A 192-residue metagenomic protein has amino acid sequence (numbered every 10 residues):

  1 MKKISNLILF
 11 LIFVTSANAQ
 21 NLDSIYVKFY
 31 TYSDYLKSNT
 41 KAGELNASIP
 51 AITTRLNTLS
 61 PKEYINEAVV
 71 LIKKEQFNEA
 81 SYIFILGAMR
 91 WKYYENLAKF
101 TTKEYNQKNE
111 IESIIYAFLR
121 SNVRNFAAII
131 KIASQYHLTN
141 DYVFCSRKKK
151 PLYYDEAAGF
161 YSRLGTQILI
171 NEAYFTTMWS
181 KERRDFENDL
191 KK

Functional and structural regions predicted by a protein language model:
M1-L22: Bacterial Sec-dependent N-terminal signal peptides
Q20-R55, F100-K192: Long, low-complexity, acidic Ser/Pro- and Gly-enriched intrinsically disordered regions in large eukaryotic
L59, Y93-Y94: Short coil loop/turn residues that delineate tetratricopeptide repeat
I72-K73: Hydrophobic/aromatic side-chain positions at a characteristic register within alpha-helices of tetratricopeptide repeats
F77-Y93: TPR/TPR-like (Sel1-like) alpha-helical repeat modules
